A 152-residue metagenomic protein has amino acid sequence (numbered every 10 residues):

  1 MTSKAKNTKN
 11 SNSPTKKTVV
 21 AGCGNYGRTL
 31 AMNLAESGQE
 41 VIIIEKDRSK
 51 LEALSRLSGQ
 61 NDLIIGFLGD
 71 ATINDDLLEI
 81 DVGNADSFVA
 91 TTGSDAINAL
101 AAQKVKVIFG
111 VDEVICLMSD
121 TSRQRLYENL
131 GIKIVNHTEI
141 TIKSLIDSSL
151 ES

Functional and structural regions predicted by a protein language model:
M1-S152: Cytosolic regulatory regions of ion transport systems
